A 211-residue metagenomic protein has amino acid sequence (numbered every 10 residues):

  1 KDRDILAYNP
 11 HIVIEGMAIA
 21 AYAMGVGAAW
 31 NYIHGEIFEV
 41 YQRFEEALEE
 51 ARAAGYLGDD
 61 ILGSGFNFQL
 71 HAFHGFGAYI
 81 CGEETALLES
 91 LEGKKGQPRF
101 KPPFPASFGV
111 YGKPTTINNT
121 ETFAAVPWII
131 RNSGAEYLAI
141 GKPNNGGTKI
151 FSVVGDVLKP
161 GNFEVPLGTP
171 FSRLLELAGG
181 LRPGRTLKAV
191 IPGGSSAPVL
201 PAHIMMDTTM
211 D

Functional and structural regions predicted by a protein language model:
N9-A23: Histidine-anchored nucleotide/phosphate-binding helix
I12-V13, T122, P170-F171: Catalytic-loop motifs flanking and including active-site residues across diverse enzymes
G16-A20, P166-R182: Short amphipathic, charge-patterned alpha-helical segments
M24-W30, D156-K159: Short, surface-exposed connector motifs at secondary-structure boundaries
A28-E49, L70, R182-D211: Terminal amphipathic helices with adjacent charged low-complexity linkers/tails
Y41-L167, A178-G179: Hydrophobic alpha-helical positions that pack around
